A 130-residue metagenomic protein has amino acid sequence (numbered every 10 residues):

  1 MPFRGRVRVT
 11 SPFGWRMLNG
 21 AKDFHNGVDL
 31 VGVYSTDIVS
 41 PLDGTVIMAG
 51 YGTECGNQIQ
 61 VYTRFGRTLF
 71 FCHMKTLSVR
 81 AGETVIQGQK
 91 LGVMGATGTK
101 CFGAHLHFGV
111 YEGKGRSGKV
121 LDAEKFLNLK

Functional and structural regions predicted by a protein language model:
M1-N57, Q87, L121: Surface-exposed, glycine-biased beta-strand/turn segments
D23-N26, S40-S78, T99, G103-G109: Zn2+-dependent peptidoglycan hydrolase active-site motif and core
L30, Q58-V61, I86-K100: Short hydrophobic beta/alpha edge segments that flank linear recognition/processing sites
V31, R80-Q89, G109-K130: Acidic, glycine-rich catalytic/binding loops that coordinate metals and/or anionic ligands
S35-T36, Y51-G52, A96-T99, G113-G115: Short polar/acidic secondary-structure junctions
T36, F65-T68, S117-K119: Short acidic/polar mixed-charge low-complexity motifs
